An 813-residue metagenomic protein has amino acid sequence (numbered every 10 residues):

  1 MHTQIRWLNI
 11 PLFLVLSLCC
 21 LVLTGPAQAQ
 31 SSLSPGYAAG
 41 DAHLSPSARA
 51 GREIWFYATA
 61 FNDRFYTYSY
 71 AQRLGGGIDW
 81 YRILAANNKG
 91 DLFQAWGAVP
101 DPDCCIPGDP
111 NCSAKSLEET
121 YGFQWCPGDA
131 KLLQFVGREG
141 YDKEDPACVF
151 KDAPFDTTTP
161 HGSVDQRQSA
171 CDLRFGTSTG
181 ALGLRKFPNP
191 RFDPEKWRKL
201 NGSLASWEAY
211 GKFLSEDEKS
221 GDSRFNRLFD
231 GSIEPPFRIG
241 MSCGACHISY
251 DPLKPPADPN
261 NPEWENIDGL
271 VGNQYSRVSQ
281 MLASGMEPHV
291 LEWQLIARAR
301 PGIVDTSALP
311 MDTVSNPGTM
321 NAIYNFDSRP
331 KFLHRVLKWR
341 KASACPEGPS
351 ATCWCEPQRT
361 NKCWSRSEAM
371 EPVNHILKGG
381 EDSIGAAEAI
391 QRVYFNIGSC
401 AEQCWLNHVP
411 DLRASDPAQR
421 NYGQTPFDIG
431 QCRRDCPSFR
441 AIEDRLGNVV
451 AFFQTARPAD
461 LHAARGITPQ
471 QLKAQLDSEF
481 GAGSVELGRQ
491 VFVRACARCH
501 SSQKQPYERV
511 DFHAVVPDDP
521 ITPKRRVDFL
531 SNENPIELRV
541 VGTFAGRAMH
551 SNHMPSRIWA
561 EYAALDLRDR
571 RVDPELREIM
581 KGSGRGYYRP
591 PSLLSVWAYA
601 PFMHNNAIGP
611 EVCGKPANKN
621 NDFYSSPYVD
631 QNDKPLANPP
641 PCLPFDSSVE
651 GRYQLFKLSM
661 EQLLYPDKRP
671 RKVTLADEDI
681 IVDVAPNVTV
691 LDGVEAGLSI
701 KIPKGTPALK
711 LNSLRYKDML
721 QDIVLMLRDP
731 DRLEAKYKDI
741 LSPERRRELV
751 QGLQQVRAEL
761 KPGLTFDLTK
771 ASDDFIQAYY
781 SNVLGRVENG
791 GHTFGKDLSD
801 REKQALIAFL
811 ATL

Functional and structural regions predicted by a protein language model:
Q4, N9, L23-L813: Periplasmic c-type cytochrome electron-transfer domains
P11-V22: Bacterial N-terminal signal peptides
